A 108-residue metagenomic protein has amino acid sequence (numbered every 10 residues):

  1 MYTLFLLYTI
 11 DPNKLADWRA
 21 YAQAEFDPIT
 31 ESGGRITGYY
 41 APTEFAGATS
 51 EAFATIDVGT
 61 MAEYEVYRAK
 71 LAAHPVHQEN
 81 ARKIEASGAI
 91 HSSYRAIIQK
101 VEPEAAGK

Functional and structural regions predicted by a protein language model:
Y2-T9, G38-A72, G107: Short, well-ordered beta-strand segments in beta-rich or mixed alpha/beta enzyme and ligand-binding folds
I10-A20: Short, surface-exposed ligand-recognition loops at beta-strand->loop->(often short) alpha-helix junctions that present
P12-K14, T60-A62, E102: Residues that cap or initiate secondary-structure elements
N13, G34, F45-G47, G88-A89: Glycine-centered flexibility motif
A20-G38, D57-R95: An amphipathic, aromatic/His-enriched active-site/gating alpha helix that lines ligand/cofactor pockets
H91-K108: Long, low-complexity, Ser/Thr/Gly/Pro-rich intrinsically disordered segments that act as flexible linkers and assembly
